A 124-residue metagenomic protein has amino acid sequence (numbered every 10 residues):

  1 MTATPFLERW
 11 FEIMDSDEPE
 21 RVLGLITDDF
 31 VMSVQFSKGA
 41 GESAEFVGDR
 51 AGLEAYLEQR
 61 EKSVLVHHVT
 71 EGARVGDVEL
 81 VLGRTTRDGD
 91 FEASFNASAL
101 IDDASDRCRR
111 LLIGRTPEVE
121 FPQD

Functional and structural regions predicted by a protein language model:
M1, L23-G24: N-terminal helix-cap/turn-to-beta initiation motif at the start of protein domains
M1-E18: Short, aromatic-enriched amphipathic alpha-helices that serve as compact interaction elements
L7-F11, L23, E54: Non-transmembrane alpha-helical segments in soluble domains of secreted/periplasmic/extracellular proteins
E20-R21, T27-V75: A solvent-exposed, acidic/Ser-Thr-rich amphipathic alpha-helical stretch
I26-T27, C108: A structural motif
E54-D124: A beta-strand edge to alpha-helix "cap/lid" segment located at domain peripheries
